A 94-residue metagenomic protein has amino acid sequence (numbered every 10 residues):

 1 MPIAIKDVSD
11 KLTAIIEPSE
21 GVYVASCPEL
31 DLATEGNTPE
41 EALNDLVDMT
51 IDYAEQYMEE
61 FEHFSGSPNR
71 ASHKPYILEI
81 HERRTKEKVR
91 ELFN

Functional and structural regions predicted by a protein language model:
M1-L12, N44-N94: Short, charged, surface-exposed hinge/linker loops at domain edges that act as mobile lids or interdomain connectors
D10-E29: Short aromatic-glycine-(Arg/Gly/Cys) micro-motifs in beta-strand/loop hairpins
P18, E29-D31, L46, A54: Generic helix-packing signal
A25, A33-E35, M49: Generic alpha-helical hydrophobic packing signal
S26, E40, T50-D52: A subset of signal/propeptide-processing and intrinsically disordered low-complexity segments in secreted/extracellular
L30-E40: A short, exposed loop/beta-hairpin motif centered on an aromatic-Gly-Thr core
